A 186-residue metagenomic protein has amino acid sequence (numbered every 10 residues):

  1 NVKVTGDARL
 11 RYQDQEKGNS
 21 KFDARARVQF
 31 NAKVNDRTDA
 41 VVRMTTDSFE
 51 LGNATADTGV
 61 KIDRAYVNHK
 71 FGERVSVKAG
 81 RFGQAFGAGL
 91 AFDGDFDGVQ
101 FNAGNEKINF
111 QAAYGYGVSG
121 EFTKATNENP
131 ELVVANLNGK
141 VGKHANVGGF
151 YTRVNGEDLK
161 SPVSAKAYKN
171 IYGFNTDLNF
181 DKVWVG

Functional and structural regions predicted by a protein language model:
N1-R81, V99-E106, F110-A112, A135-A145 (+2 more regions): Beta-barrel outer-membrane channel/assembly domains of diderm bacteria
R11-K17, T45-N53, R81-G89, G115-K124 (+1 more regions): Sequence/structural signature of outer-membrane beta-barrel proteins
E16-F22, T55-G59, G89-D93, K124-P130 (+1 more regions): Replace "Gram-negative outer membrane beta-barrel proteins" with "bacterial and organellar outer membrane beta-barrel
A113-Y172, F180-V183: Outer-membrane beta-barrel translocator/channel fold
